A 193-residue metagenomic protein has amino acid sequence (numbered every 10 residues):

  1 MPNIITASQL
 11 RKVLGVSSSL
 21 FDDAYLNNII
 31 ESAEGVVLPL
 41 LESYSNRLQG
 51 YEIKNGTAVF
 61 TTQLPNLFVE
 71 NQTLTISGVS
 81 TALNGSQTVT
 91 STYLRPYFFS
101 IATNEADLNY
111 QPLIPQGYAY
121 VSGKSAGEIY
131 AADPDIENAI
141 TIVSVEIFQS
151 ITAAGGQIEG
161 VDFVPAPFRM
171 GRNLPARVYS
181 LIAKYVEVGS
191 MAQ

Functional and structural regions predicted by a protein language model:
M1-Q193: Divalent metal-cofactor coordination and adjacent catalytic microenvironments
